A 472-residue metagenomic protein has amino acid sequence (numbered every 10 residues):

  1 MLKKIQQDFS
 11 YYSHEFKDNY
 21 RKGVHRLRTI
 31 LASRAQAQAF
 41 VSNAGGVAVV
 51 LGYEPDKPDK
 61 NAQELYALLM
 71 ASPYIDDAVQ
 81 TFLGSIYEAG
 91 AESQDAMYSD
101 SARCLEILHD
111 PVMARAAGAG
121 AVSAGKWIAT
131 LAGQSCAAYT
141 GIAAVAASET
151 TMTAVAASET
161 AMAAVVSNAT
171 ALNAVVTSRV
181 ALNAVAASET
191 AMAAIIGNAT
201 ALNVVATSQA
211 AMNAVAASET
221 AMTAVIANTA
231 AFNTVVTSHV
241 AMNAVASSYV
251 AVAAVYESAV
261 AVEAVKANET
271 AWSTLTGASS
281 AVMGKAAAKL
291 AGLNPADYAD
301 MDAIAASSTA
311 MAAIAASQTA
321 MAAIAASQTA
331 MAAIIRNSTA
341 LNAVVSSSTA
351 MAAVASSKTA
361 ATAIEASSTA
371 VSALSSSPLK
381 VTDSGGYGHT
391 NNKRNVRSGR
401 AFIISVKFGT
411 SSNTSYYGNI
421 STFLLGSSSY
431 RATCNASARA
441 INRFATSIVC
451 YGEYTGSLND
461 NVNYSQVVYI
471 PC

Functional and structural regions predicted by a protein language model:
L2-G52: Charged, amphipathic alpha-helical stretches
D8, Y12-E15, L51-E54, L68-M70 (+8 more regions): Basic/hydrophobic alpha-helical interface regions
Q38-G141, E159, V166-S167, A171-N173 (+14 more regions): Extended amphipathic alpha-helical heptad-repeat regions
A147-V250, A306-A352, S356: Thr-biased low-complexity repeat/linker tracts and other Thr-enriched repetitive architectures
S356-H389, Y469-C472: Glycine-rich, low-complexity segments
P378-F423, A432, E453-V462, I470-P471: Beta-rich globular "head" domains
A440-D460: Noncatalytic modules at the cell exterior or secretory-pathway interfaces, chiefly beta-strand-rich lectin/adhesion
